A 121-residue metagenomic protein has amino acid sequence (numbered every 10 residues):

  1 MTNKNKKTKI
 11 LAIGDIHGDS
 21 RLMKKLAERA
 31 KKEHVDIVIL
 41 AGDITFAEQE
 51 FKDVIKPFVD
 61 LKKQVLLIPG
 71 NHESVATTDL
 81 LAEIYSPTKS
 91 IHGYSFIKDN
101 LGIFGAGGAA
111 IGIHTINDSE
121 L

Functional and structural regions predicted by a protein language model:
T2-L11, S95-G105: Beta-strand-turn-beta hairpins that frame and shape the catalytic cleft of phosphate-ester-processing enzymes
N3-N5, H34, N71, N100 (+1 more regions): Detector for Asparagine
N5-K6, V75-L81, H114-L121: Short charge-dense sequence patches
L11-G18, T45-F46, G112-S119: Acidic/histidine-rich helix-loop elements that form or flank divalent-metal/phosphate-binding sites at the catalytic
I13, A41, I68, F104-A106: Short hydrophobic segments within beta-strands
G18-K98: Core catalytic region of metal-dependent phosphoesterases/phosphodiesterases, especially metallo-beta-lactamase-like
L101-L121: Binuclear metal-dependent hydrolase catalytic cores centered on His/Asp/Glu-rich metal-binding motifs
